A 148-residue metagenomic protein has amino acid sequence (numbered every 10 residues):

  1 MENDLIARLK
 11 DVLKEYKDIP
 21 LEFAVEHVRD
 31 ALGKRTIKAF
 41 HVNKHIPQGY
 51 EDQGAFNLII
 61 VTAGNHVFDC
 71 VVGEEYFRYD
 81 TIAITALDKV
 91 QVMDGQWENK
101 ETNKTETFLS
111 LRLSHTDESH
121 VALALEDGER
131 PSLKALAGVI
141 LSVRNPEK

Functional and structural regions predicted by a protein language model:
M1-I60: Anionic N-terminal interaction surfaces
I6-L13, I19-P20, D127-K148: Terminal and domain-flanking low-complexity segments
V28-L32, D94, L113, I140-E147: Hydrophobic, Leu/Ile/Phe/Ala-enriched alpha-helical segments that form helix-helix packing faces
T36-I37, L87, F108: A broad structural signal for short, well-ordered beta-strand segments within beta-sheet-rich domains
Q48-E101: Phosphoinositide-binding peripheral membrane targeting modules
H66, S110-R112: Residue-level detector of beta-strand face positions
K104-S110: Short aromatic-glycine-enriched beta-strand elements
R112-A135: Canonical phosphoinositide-binding patch of PH/PH-like domains
